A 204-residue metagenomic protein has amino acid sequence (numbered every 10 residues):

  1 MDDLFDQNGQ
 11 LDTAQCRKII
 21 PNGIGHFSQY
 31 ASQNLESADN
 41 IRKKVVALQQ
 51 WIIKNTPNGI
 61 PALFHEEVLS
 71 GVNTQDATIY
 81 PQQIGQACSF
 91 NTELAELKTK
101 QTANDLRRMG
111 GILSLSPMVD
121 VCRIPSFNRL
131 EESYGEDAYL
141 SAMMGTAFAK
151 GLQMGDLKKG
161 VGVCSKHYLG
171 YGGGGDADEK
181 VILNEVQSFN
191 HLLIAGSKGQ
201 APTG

Functional and structural regions predicted by a protein language model:
M1-G204: Glycoside hydrolase catalytic-domain context in secreted enzymes
